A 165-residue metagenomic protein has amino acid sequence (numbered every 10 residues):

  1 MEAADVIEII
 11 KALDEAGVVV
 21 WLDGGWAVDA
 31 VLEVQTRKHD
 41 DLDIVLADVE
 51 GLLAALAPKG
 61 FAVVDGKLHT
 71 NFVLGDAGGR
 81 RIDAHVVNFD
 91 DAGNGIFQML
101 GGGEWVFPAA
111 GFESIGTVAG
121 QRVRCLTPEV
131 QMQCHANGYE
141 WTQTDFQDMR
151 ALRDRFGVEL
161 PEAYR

Functional and structural regions predicted by a protein language model:
M1-R165: Compositionally biased terminal segments of proteins
